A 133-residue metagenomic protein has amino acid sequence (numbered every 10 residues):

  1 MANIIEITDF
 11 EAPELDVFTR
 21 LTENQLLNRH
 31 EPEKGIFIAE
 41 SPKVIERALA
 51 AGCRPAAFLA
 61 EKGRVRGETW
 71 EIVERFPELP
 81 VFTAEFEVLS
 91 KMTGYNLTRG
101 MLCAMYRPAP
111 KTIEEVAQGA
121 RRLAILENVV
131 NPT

Functional and structural regions predicted by a protein language model:
M1-E71: Boundary-proximal intrinsically disordered activation/regulatory segments immediately upstream of a helical core
A2-I5, K43, A50, F82 (+1 more regions): RNA substrate-binding interface of SAM-dependent RNA methyltransferases
I5, P13, G35-I36, E87-S90 (+3 more regions): Flexible, active-site-adjacent loop/turn segments at secondary-structure boundaries
P13, P32, P55, P77-P80 (+2 more regions): Proline-rich intrinsically disordered, low-complexity coils
I38, L59, L102-A104, L123-I125: Structural motif
G63-I72, F76-R121: S-adenosyl-L-methionine/SAH cofactor-binding core of RNA-modifying enzymes
